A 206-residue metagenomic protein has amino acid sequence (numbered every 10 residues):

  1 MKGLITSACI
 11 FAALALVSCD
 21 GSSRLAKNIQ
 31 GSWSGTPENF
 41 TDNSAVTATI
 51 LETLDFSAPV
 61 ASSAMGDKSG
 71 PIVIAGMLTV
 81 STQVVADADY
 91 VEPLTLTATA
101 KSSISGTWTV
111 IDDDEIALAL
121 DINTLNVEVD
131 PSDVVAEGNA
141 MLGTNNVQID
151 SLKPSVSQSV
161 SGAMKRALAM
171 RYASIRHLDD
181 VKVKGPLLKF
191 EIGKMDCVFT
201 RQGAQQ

Functional and structural regions predicted by a protein language model:
M1-V17: Sec-dependent bacterial lipoprotein signal peptides
C19-S105, I111, E115-Q206: Lipid interaction determinants
